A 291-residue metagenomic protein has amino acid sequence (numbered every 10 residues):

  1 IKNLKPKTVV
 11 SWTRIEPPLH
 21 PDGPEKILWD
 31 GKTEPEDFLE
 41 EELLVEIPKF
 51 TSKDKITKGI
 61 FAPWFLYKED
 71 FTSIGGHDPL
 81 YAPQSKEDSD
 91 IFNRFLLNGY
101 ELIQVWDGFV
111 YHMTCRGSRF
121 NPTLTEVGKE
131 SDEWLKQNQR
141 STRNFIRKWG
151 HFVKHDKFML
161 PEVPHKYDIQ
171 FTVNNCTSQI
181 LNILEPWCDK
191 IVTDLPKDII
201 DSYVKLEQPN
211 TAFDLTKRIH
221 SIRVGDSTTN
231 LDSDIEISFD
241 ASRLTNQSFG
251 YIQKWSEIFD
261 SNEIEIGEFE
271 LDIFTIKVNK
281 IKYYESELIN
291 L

Functional and structural regions predicted by a protein language model:
I1-P35, E257-I258, I264: Conserved donor NDP-sugar-binding/catalytic core segment of glycosyltransferases
K7-V9, L102, I235: Short, Asp-centered acidic motifs that coordinate Mg2+ and/or phosphate in catalytic or ligand-binding sites
S11-R14, Q104-W106, F171-N175, L195: Short beta-strand segments
P17-G23, D90, Q104, Y111-T114 (+4 more regions): Short catalytic/ligand-binding loop motif for oxyanion handling, primarily in non-cytosolic enzymes, centered on
D22-D30, Y111-R140: Nucleotide-sugar-dependent glycosyltransferase catalytic core
L43-E69, D132: A recurrent flexible, glycine/aromatic-enriched loop bordering the glycosyltransferase active site that acts as
K58-G59, P63-G75, Y81-F109, T114: A short, conserved alpha-helix in the catalytic core of glycosyltransferases
V127-L291: Terminal low-complexity segments of carbohydrate-biosynthetic enzymes
